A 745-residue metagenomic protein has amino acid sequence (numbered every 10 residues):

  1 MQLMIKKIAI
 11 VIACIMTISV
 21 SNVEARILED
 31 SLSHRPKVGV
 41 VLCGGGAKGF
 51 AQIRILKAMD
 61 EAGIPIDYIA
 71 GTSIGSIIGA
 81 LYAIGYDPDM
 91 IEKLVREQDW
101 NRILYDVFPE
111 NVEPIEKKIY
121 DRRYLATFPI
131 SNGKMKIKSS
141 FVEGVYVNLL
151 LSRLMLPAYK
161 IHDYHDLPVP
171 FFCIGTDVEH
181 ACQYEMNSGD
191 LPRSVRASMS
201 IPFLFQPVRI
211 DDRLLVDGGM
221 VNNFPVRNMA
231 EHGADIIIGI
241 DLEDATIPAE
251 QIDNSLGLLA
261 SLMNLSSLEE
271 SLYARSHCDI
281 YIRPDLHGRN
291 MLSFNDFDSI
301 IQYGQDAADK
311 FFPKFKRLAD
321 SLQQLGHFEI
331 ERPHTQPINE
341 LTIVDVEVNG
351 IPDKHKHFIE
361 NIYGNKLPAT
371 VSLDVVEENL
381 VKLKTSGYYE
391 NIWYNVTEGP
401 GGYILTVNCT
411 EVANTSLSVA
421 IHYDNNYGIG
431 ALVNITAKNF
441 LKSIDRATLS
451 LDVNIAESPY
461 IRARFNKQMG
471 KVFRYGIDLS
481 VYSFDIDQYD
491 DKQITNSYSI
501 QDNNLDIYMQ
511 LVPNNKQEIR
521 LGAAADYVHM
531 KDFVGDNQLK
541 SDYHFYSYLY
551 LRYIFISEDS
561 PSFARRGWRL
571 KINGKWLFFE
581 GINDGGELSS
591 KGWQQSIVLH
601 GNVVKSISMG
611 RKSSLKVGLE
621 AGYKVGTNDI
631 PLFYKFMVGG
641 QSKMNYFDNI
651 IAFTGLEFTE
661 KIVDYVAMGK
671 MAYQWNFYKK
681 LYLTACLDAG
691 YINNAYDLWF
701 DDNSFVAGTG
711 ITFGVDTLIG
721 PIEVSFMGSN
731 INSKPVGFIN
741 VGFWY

Functional and structural regions predicted by a protein language model:
M1-D30: Bacterial Sec-dependent N-terminal signal peptides
E24-T72, A80-V381, T385-T397, Y403 (+1 more regions): Patatin-like phospholipase
G45, G75, I91, A181 (+17 more regions): Buried hydrophobic packing residues in well-ordered domains
A245-T246, G399, N454-A456, Y482-I486 (+7 more regions): Structural signature of outer-membrane beta-barrel domains
I252, D487-D491, H529-G535, I582-D584 (+3 more regions): Outer-membrane beta-barrel and related beta-rich outer-membrane complex signature in Gram-negative bacteria
D374, N391-S562, Q641-N649, E660-D664 (+2 more regions): Gram-negative/organellar outer-membrane beta-barrel architecture
S416-I421, Y548-I554, E558-F677: C-terminal outer-membrane beta-barrel translocator/porin domains of Gram-negative envelope proteins and their
A672-F705: C-terminal hydrophobic structural anchor segments that stabilize assembly/packing rather than catalytic chemistry
